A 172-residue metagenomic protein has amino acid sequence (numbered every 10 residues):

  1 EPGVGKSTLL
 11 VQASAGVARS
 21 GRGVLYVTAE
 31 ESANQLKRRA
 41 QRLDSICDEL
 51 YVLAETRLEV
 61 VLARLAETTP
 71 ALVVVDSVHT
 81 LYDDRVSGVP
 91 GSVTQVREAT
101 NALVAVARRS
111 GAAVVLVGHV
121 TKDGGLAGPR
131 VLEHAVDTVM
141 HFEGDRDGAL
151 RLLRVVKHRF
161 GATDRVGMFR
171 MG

Functional and structural regions predicted by a protein language model:
V4, T8-A13, V17-A105: Conserved inter-motif catalytic segment of the P-loop NTP-binding fold
R22, D48-E49, R108, G125 (+3 more regions): Active-site phosphate-binding and catalytic loops of NTP-dependent enzymes
E30, S77, V117-T121, D145 (+1 more regions): A short beta-strand-to-loop transition that corresponds to the Sensor-1 phosphate-sensing loop of AAA+ P-loop ATPases
K37, D84-R85, G125-A127, R151-L152 (+1 more regions): Short glycine-/acidic-enriched loop or helix-start segments at secondary-structure transitions that form or flank
A40-Q41, G125-A135: Short regulatory helix/loop adjacent to the ATP-binding pocket of P-loop NTPases
A66-L72, H79, A135-T138, G144-G172: Conserved P-loop NTPase
V73-T80, V89, V106-R109, V114-V117 (+2 more regions): Long C-terminal interaction/binding lobes of large macromolecular proteins
T94-V115, H119, A135-R146: Substrate-engagement module of ASCE P-loop NTPases
